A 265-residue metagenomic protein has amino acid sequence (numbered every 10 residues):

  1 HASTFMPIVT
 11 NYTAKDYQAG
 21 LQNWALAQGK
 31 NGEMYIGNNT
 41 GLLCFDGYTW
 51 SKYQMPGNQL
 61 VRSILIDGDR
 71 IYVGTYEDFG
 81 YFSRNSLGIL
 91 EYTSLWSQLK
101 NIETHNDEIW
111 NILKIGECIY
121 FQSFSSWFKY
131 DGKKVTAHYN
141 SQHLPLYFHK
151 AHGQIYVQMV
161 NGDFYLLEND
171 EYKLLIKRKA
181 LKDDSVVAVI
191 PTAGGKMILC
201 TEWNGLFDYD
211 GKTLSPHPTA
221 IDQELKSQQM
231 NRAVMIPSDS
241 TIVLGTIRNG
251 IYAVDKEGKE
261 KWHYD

Functional and structural regions predicted by a protein language model:
H1-D265: Carboxylate-rich, polar loop motifs that coordinate divalent cations or form catalytic acidic clusters
